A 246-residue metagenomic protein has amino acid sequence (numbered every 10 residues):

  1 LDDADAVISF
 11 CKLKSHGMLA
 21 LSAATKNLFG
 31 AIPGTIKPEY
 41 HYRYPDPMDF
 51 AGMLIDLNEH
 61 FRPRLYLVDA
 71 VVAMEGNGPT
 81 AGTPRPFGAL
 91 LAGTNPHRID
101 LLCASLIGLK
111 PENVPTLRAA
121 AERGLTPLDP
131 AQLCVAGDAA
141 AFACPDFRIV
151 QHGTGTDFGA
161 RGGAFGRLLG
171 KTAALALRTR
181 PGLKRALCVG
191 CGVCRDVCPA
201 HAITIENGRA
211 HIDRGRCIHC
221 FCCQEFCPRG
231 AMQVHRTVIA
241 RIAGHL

Functional and structural regions predicted by a protein language model:
L1-K184, V238-L246: Extended, low-polarity segments enriched in aliphatic/aromatic residues
K12, P199, P228: Short glycine-/small-residue-rich Rossmann-like dinucleotide-binding loops
G78, P228-G230: Hydrophobic alpha-helical membrane-insertion segments
I107-P111, A202, A231: Short leucine-rich amphipathic alpha-helical surface patches
L168-G190, H201-H219, M232-L246: Ferredoxin-like iron-sulfur electron-transfer modules
G190-V197, I218-F226: C-type cytochrome heme c attachment motif
